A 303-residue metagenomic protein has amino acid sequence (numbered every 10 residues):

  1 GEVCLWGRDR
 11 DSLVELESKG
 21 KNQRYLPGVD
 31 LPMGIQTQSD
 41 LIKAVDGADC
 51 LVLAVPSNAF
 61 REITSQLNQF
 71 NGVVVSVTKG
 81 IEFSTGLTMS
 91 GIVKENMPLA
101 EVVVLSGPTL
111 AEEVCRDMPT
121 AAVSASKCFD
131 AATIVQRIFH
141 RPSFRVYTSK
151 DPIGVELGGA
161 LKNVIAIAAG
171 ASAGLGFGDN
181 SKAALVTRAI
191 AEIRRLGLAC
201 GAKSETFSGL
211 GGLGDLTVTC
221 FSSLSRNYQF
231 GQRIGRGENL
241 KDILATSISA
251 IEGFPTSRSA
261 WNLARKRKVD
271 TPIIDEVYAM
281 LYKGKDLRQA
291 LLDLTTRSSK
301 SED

Functional and structural regions predicted by a protein language model:
G1-V3, L99-A100: A generic structural motif
E2-A48, R61, R258-W261: Conserved N-terminal Rossmann-fold NAD(P) cofactor-binding segment
R8, K79, K127: Cofactor-binding loop segments of dinucleotide-utilizing enzymes, especially the Rossmann-like FAD- and NAD(P)+-binding
R10, Q38, I42, A54-S57 (+18 more regions): Electropositive phosphate-/nucleotide-binding environments in soluble metabolic enzymes
L31, T37-P119, V135: Rossmann-like NAD(P)(H) cofactor-binding subdomain of soluble oxidoreductases
A59, Q66, I92, N96-V102 (+1 more regions): Internal alpha-helical scaffold of NAD(P)-dependent oxidoreductase catalytic cores
K162, A169-A173, L198-S208, G212-D303: NAD(P)-dependent Rossmann-like dehydrogenase/reductase catalytic/cofactor-binding core
